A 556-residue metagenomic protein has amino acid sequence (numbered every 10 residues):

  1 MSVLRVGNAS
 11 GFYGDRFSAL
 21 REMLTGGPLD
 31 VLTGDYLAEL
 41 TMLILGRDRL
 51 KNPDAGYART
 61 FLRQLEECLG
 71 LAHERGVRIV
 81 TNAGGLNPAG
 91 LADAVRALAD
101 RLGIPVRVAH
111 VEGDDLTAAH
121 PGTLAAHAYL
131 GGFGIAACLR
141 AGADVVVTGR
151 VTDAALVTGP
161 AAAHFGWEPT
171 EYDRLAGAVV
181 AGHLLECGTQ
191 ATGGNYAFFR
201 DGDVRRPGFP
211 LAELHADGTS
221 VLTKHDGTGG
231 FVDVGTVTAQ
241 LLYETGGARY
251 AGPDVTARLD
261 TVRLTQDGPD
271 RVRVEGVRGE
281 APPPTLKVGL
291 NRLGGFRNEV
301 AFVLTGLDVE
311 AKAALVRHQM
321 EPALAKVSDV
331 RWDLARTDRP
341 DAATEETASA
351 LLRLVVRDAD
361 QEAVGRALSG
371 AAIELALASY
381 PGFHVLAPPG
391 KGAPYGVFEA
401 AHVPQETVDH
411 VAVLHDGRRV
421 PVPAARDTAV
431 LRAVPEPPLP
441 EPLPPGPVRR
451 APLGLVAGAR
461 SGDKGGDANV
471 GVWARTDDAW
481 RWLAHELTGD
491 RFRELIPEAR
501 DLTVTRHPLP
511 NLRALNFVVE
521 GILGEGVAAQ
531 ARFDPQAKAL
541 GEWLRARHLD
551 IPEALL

Functional and structural regions predicted by a protein language model:
M1-E22: N-terminal amphipathic/basic leader segments beginning at the initiator methionine
M1-V3, L37-A55, H73-R75, D114-G122: Gly-rich Lys/Arg/Thr-decorated short loops/hinges at beta-loop-alpha junctions or inter-strand turns that position
G27-L45, E67: N-terminal glycine-rich anion-binding loops that anchor highly charged ligand groups
P28, G276-P445, R450, K464 (+4 more regions): C-terminal non-catalytic interaction/assembly regions of soluble proteins
N82-L86, A143-P160, A459-D478: Conserved phosphate/anionic-ligand binding catalytic regions in large, soluble enzymes, centered on
R101-G113, T158-F198, H485: Catalytic or ion-translocation cores adjacent to nucleophile or general acid/base/metal-coordination motifs in diverse
D115-T148: An acidic, phosphate/nucleotide-engaging active-site surface
L184, G188-R317, V327-D341, A499-L515 (+2 more regions): Active-site loops and adjacent core secondary-structure elements that bind or stabilize anionic groups
